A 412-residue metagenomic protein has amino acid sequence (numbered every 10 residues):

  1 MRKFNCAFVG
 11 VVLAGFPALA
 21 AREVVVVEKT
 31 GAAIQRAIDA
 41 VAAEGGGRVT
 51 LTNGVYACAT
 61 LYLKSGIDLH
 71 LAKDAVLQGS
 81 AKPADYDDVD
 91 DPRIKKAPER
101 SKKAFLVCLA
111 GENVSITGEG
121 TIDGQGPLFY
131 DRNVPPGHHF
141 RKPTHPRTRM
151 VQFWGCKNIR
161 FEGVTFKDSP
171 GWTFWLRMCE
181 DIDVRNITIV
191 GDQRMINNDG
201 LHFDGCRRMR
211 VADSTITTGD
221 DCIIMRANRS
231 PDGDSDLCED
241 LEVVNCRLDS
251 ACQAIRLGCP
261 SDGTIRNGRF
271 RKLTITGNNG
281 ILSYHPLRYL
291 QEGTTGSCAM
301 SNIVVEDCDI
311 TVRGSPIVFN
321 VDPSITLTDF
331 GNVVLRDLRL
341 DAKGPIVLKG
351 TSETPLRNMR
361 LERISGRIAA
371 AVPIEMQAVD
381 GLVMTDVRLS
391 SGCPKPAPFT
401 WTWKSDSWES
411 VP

Functional and structural regions predicted by a protein language model:
M1-F8: Bacterial N-terminal signal peptides that target proteins for export
G10-A20: Hydrophobic h-region of N-terminal signal peptides that target proteins for export in Gram-negative bacteria
L19-P412: Extracellular/periplasmic carbohydrate-active domains that bind, remodel, or depolymerize complex polysaccharides
